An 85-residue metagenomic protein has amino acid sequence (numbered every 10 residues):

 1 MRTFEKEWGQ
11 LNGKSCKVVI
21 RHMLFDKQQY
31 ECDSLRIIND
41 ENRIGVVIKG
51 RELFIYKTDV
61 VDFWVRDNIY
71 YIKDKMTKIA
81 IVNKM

Functional and structural regions predicted by a protein language model:
M1-W8, K14, V19-M85: Short beta-rich binding modules
